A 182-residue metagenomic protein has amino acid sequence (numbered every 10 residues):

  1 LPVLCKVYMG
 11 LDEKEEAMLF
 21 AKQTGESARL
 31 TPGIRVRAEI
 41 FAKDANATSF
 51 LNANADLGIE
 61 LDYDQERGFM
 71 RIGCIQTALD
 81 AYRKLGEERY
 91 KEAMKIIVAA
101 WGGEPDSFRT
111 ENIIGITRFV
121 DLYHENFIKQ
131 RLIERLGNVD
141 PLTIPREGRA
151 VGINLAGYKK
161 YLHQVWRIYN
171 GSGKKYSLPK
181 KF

Functional and structural regions predicted by a protein language model:
P2-F182: Accessory terminal alpha-helical modules
